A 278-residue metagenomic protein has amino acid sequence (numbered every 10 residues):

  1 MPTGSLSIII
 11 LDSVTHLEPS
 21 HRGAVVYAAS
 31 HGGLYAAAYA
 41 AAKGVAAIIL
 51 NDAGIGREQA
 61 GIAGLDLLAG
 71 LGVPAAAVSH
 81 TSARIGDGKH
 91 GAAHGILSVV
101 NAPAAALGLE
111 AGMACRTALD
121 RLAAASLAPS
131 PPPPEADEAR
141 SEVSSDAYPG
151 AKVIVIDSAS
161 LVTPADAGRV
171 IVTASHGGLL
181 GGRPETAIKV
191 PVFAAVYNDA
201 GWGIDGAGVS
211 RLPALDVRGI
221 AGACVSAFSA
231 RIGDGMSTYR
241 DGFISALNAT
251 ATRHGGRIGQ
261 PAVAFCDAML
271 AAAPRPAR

Functional and structural regions predicted by a protein language model:
M1-R278: Residues that scaffold, gate, or flank divalent-cation-dependent active/transport sites
